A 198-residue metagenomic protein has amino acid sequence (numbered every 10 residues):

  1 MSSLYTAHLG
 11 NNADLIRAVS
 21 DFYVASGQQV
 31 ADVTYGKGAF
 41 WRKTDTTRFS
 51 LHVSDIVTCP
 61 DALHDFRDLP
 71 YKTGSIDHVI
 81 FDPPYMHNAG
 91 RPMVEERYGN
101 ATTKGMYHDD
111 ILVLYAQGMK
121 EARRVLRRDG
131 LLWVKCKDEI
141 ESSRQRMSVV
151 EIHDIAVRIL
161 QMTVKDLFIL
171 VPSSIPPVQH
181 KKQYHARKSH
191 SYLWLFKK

Functional and structural regions predicted by a protein language model:
M1-K198: Class I S-adenosyl-L-methionine-dependent methyltransferase catalytic core
